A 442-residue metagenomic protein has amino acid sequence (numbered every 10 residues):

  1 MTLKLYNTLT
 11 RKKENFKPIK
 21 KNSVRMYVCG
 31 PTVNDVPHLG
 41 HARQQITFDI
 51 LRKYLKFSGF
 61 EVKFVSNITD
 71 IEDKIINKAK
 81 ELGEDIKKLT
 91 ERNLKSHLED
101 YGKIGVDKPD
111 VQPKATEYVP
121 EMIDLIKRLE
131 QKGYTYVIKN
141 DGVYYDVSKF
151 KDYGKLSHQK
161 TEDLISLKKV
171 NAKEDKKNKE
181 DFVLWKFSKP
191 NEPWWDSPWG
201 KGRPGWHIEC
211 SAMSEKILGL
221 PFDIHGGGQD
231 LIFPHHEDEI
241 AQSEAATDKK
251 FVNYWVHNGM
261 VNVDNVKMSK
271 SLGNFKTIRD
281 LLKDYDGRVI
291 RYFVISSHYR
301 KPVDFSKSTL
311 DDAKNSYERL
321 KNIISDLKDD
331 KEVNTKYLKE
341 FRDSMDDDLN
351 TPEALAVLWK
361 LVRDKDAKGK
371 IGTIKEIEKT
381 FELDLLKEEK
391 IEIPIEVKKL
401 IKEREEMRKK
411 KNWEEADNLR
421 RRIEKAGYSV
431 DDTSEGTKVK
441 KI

Functional and structural regions predicted by a protein language model:
M1-T32, D49, E99, I104 (+1 more regions): Alpha-helical recognition segments enriched in aromatics with Gly/Pro capping that present substrate-recognition
T10-K13, I19-G105, V430-V439: N-terminal, positively charged nucleic-acid-binding surface of large information/translation enzymes
E61-K63, G133-K139, K365, S429-D431: Short, well-structured beta-strand/strand-turn elements
P109-E117: Phosphate-binding beta-loop-alpha motif at adenosine-nucleotide cofactor sites
K267-I442: Structural preference for alpha-helix termini/caps and helix-kink/transition segments
